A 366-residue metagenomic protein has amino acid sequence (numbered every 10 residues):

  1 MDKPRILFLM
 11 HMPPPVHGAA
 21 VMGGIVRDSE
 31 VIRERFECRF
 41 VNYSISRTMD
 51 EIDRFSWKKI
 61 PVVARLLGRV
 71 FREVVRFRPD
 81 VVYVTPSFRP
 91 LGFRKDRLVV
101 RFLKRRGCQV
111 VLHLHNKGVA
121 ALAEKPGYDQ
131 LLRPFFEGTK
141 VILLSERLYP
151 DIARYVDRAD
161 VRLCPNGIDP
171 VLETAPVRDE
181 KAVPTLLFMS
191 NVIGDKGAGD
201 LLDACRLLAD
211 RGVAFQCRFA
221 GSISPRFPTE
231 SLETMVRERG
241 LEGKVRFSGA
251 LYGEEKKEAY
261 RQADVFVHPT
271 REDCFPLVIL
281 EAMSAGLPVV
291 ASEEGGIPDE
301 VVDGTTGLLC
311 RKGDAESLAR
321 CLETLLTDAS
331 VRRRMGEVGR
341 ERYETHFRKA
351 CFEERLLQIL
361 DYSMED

Functional and structural regions predicted by a protein language model:
L7-L9, V177-R206, C217-A220: Conserved donor-binding/catalytic core segment of Leloir-type glycosyltransferases
V41-S46, M189, Q216-S231, G249-A250: Glycosyltransferase donor-sugar binding loop
E230-L251: Nucleotide-activated donor-binding/catalytic signature segment of Leloir-type glycosyltransferases, i.e., the conserved
A250-L251, E258-A263: Short alpha-helical donor nucleotide-sugar binding micro-motif in glycosyltransferases
R271: Aromatic "clamp/platform" in nucleotide-sugar-dependent glycosyltransferases that forms part of the donor/acceptor
I279, P288-A291, V301: Short hydrophobic beta-strand element within catalytic cores of glycosyltransferases and related nucleotide-activated
D303-G304, L308-A315, T324-A329: Conserved acidic donor-binding segment of nucleotide-sugar-dependent glycosyltransferases
S317, T324, V331-H346, F352: A short, well-ordered alpha-helix in the C-terminal region of glycosyltransferases
